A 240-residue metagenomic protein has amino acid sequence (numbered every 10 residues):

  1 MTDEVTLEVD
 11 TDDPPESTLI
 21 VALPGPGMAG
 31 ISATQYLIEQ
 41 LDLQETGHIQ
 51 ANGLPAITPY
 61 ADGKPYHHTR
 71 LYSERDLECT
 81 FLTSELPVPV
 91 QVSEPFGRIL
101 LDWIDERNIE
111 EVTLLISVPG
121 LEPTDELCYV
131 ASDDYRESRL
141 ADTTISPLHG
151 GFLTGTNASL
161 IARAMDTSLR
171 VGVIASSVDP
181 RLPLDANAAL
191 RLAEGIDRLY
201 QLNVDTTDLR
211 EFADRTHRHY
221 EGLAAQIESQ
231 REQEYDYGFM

Functional and structural regions predicted by a protein language model:
M1-L86: N-terminal short beta-loop-beta anion/metal-coordinating cradle
D3-E4, V173-M240: Extended, histidine- and acidic-residue-enriched regions that form the cofactor-binding/catalytic faces
P24-M28, V88-P89, S117-L121, P180-L182: Gly/Ser/Thr-rich loops at beta-strand to alpha-helix junctions that form or flank small-molecule/cofactor-binding
Q35-Q40, G97-L101, L190-L192: Short, solvent-exposed amphipathic alpha-helical segments in soluble enzyme and RNA/protein-processing domains
Q44, P95, L101-V112, D166-R170 (+1 more regions): Secondary-structure boundary elements
G47-G53, E111-I116, T207-R210: A generic structural motif
P87-E137: Internal, conserved structured core segments that host functional sites
L121-G195: Catalytic cores of processing enzymes, dominated by hydrolases/peptidases, characterized by acidic/His-rich
